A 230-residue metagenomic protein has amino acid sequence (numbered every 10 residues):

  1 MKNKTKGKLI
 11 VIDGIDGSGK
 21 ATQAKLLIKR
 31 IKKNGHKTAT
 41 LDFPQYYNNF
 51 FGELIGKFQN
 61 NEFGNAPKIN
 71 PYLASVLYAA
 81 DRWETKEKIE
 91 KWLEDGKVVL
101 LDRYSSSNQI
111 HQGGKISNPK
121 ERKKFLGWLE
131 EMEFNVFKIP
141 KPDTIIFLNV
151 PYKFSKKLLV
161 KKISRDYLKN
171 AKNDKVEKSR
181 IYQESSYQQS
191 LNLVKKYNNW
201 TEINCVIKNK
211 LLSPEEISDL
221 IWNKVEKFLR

Functional and structural regions predicted by a protein language model:
K2-N3, I28, K153-R230: NTP-dependent small-molecule kinase module
T5-L9: Pre-Walker A (Motif I) flank of P-loop NTPase domains
I12: Hydrophobic anchor at the beta1->P-loop junction of P-loop NTPases
I15: P-loop (Walker A) phosphate-binding loop of NTP-binding proteins
K20: Conserved lysine of the Walker
Q23: Hydrophobic positions on the alpha1 helix immediately C-terminal to the Walker A/P-loop
H36-F137: ATP-dependent small-molecule kinase phosphotransfer cores that center on conserved nucleotide phosphate-binding segments
S107-Q188: A glycine- and Lys/Arg-enriched "phosphate-lid" helix/loop adjacent to the NTP-binding pocket of small-molecule kinases
